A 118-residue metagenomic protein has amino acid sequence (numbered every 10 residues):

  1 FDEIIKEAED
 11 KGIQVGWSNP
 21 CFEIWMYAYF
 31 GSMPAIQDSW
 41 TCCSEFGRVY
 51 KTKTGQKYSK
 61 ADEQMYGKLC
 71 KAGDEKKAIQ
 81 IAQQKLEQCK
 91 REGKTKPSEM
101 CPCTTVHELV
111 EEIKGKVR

Functional and structural regions predicted by a protein language model:
F1-R118: C-terminal accessory helical subdomains adjacent to catalytic cores in phosphodiester- and nucleotide-handling enzymes
